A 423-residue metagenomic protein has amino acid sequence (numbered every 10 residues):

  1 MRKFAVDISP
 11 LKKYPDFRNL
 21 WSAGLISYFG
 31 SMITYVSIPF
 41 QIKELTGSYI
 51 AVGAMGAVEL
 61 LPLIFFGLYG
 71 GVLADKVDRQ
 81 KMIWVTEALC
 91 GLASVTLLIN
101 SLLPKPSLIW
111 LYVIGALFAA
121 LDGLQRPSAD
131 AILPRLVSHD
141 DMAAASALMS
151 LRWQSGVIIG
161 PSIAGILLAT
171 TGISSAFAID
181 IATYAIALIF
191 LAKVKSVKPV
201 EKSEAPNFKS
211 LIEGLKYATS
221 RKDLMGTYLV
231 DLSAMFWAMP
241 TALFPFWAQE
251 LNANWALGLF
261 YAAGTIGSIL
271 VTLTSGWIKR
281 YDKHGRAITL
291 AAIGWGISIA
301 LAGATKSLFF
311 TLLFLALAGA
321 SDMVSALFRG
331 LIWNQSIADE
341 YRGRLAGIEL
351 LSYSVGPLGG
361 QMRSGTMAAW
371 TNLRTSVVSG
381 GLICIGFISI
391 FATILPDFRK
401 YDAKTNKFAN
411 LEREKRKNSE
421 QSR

Functional and structural regions predicted by a protein language model:
R2-P62, K216-G264: Helix-loop boundary and gating motifs at the non-cytosolic
P10-P15, K43-I50, L102-P106, D141-A144 (+8 more regions): Juxtamembrane/transmembrane-helix boundary motifs in multi-pass membrane proteins
R18-I38, V58-V72, D78-A93, W110-L168 (+7 more regions): Substrate-agnostic recognition of the 12-TM MFS/MFS-like secondary transporter fold
R18-S22, Y28, A54, K81-A88 (+7 more regions): Alpha-helical transmembrane segments of integral membrane proteins
P39, S94-S101, A164, L168-A169 (+7 more regions): Structural signal for membrane-spanning alpha-helices in multi-pass inner-membrane proteins, emphasizing helix cores
P39-L45, L98-L103, I159-I179, Q249-N252 (+1 more regions): Transmembrane alpha-helix termini and helix-breaking/packing motifs in multi-pass membrane transporters
F65-Y69, K76, M82, T86 (+4 more regions): C-terminal transmembrane bundle of multi-pass solute transporters/carriers
A131, R135, I173, F177-P206 (+1 more regions): Helix-loop junctions on the cytosolic side of multi-pass membrane transporters, especially the intracellular loop
